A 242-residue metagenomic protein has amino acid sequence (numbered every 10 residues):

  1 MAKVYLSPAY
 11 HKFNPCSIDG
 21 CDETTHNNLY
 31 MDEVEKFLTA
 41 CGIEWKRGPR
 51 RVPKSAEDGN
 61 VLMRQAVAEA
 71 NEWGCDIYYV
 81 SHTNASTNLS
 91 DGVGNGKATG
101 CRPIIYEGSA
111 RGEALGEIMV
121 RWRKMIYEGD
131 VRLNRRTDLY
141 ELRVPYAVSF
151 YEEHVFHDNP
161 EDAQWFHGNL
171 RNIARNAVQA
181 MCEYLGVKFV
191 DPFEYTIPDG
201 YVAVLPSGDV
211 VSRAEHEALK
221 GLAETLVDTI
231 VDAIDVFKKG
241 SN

Functional and structural regions predicted by a protein language model:
A2-C101, A110: Catalytic-core regions of hydrolytic enzymes
Y5-S7, F13-P15, W73, Y78-T83 (+2 more regions): Active-site-adjacent mobile loop/cap segments within catalytic or ligand-binding domains
L29-T39, A110-I126, D162-D191: Long, well-ordered alpha-helical scaffolding segments within enzyme catalytic domains, especially pronounced
E35, V67, V120, V148 (+1 more regions): Short glycine-/small-residue-rich flexible loop motifs, especially phosphate/cofactor-binding loops
W45-R47, M125-R132: Short secondary-structure junctions
G48-R51, Y106, N134-R136: Conserved beta-strand termini and adjacent loop/short-helix elements that scaffold enzyme active sites in alpha/beta
R102, Y106-G108, D130: Accessory low-complexity/Zn-finger-associated flanking regions of SET/PR-domain chromatin methyltransferases
F193-N242: Short, low-complexity, charged amphipathic interaction modules
